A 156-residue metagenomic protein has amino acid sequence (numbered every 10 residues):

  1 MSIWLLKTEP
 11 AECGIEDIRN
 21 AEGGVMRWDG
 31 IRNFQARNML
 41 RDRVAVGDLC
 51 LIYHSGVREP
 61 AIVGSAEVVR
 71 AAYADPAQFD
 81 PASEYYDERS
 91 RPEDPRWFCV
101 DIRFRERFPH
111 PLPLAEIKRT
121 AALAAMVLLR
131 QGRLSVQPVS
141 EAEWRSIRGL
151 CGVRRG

Functional and structural regions predicted by a protein language model:
M1-P10, A71-A74, E116-K118, L123-G156: Mixed-charge, low-complexity intrinsically disordered regions
M1-V46, E143, C151-G156: Compositionally biased, charged N-terminal/linker segments
K7-T8, H54, F104-E106, P138: Pocket-edge structural micro-motifs
E12, E59, D75: Flexible, glycine-rich phosphate/dinucleotide-binding loops and adjacent beta-alpha linkers at cofactor/substrate
E16-I18, Q78-F79, P113-A115, I147-L150: A short secondary-structure junction signal
Y53-E59: Short, charged beta-turn/beta-strand-edge "cap" motif at the junction between a beta-strand and an adjacent loop
G64-L134: Aromatic- and Lys/Arg-enriched surface recognition patch
